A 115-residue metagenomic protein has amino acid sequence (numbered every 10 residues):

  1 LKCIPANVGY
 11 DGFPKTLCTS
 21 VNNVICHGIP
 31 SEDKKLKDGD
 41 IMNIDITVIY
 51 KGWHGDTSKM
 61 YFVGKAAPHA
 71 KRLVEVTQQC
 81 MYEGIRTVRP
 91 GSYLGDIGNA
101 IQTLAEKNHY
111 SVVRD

Functional and structural regions predicted by a protein language model:
L1-D115: Active-site neighborhoods and metal-handling regions in enzymes and metal-associated proteins
